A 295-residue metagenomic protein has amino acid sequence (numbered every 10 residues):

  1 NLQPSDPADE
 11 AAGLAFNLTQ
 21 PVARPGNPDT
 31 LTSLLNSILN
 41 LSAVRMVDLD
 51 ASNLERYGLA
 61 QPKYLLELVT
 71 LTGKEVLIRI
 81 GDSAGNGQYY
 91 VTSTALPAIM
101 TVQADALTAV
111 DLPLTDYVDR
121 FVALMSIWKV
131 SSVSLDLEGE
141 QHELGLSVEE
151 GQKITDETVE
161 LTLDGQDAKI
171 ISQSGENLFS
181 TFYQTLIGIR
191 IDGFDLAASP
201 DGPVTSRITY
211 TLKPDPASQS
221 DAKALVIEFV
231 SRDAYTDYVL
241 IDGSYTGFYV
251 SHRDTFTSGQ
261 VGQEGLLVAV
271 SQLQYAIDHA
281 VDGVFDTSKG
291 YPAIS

Functional and structural regions predicted by a protein language model:
N1-S295: Soluble, acidic/polar mature domains that operate outside membranes
